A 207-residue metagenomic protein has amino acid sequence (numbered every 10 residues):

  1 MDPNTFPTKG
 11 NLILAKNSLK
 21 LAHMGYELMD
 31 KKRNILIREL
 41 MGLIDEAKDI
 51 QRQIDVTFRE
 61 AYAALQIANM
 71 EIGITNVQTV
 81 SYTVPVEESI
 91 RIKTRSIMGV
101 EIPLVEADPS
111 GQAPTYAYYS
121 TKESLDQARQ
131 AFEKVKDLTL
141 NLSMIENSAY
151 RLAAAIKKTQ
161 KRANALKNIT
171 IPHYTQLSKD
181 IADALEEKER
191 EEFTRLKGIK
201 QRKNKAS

Functional and structural regions predicted by a protein language model:
M1-S207: Charge-rich amphipathic alpha-helical interaction elements
